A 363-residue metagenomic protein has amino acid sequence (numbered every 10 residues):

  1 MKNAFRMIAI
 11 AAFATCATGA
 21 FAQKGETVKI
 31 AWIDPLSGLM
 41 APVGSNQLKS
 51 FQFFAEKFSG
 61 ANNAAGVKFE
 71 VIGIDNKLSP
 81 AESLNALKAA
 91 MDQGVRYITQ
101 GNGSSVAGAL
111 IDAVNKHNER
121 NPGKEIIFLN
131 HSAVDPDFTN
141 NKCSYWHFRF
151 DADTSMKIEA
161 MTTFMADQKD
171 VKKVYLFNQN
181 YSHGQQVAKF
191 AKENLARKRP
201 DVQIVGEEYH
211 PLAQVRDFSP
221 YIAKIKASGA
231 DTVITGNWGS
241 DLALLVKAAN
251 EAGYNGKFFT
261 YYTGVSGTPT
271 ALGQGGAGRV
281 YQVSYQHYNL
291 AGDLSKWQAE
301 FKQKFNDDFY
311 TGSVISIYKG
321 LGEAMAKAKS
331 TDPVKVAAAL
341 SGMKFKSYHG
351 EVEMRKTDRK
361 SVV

Functional and structural regions predicted by a protein language model:
M1-K29, D92: Short, low-complexity disordered leader/linker segments with a strong preference for bacterial N-terminal type II
A20-W32, N62-K68, A166-K172: Immediate post-signal peptide segment of exported/extracytoplasmic ligand-binding proteins
T27, P42-K49, A61-F138, F150 (+1 more regions): Beta-alpha junction/loop-to-helix N-cap segments that form part of ligand/metal-binding clefts
A31-Q52, I74-A81, N102-G103, F177-Q186 (+1 more regions): Extracytoplasmic "Venus flytrap"
A81-N85, D137, Y145-G253, Y288-K296 (+1 more regions): Extracellular/periplasmic Venus flytrap/periplasmic-binding protein
A90-S104, N121-H131, K173-N178, G229-G239 (+4 more regions): Periplasmic-binding protein-like
S144, V246-I317, A326-T331: Extracellular/periplasmic periplasmic-binding protein-like sensory domains
F301-T311, G322-V363: Segments of small-molecule ligand-sensing domains
